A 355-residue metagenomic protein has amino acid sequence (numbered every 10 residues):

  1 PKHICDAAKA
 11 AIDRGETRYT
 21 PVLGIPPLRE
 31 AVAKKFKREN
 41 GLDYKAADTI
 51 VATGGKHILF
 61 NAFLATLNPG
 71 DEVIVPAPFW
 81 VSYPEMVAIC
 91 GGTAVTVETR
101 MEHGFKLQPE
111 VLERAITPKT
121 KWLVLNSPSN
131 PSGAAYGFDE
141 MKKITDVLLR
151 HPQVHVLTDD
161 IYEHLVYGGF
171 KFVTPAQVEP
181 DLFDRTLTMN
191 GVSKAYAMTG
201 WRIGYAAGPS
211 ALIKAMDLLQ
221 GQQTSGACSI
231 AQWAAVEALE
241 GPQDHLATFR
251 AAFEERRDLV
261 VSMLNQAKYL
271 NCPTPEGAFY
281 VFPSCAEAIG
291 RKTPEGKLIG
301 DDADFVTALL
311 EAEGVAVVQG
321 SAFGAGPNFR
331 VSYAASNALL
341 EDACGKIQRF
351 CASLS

Functional and structural regions predicted by a protein language model:
K2-A11, L23, R38, L42-S355: PLP-dependent class I/II
A10-L28: A glycine-/small-polar-enriched, mobile loop at the entrance of the PLP active site in fold-type I
